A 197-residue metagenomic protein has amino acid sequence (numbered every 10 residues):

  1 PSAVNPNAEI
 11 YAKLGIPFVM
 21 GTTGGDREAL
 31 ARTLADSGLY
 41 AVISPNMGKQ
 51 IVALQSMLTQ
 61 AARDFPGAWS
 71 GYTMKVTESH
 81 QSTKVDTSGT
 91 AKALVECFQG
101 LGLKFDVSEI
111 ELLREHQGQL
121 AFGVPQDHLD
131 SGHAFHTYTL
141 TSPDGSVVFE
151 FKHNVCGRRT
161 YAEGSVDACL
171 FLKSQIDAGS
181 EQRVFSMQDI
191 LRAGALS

Functional and structural regions predicted by a protein language model:
P1-V4, S165: Generic low-polarity alpha-helical segments
S2, G24, G48, Q81-K84 (+1 more regions): Short, surface-exposed acidic/glycine-rich loop or hinge patches that mediate macromolecular interfaces
A3-D64: Rossmann-fold NAD(P)-binding glycine/threonine-rich loop
K13-L14, D36, G67-A68, L101 (+1 more regions): Alpha-helix C-cap/termination motif
L30-L34, P66-A68, T137-T141: Short hydrophobic/aromatic-rich motifs at helix boundaries and adjacent loops
S37-A93, C97: Rossmann-fold dinucleotide-binding core
S70-S197: C-terminal substrate-binding/catalytic lobe of Rossmann-fold NAD(P)-dependent oxidoreductases
